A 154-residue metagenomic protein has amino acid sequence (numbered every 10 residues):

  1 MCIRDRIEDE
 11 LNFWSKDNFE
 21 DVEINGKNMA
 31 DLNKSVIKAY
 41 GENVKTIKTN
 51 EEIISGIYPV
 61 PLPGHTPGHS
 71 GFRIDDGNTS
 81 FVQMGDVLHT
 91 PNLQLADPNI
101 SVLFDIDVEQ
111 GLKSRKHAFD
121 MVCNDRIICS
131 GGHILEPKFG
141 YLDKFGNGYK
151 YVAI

Functional and structural regions predicted by a protein language model:
M1-I3: Short, small-residue-biased leader/transition segments that mark boundaries at the very start of proteins
R6-P61, Q110-R126: Metallo-beta-lactamase
S55-G56, D75-G77: Short strand-coil-strand connectors
I57-P63, F81-D86: Active-site-proximal beta-strand elements of phosphoester/diester hydrolases
L62-H69, S130-E136: Histidine-centered catalytic micro-motifs
S70-I74: Short beta-strand scaffold segments in enzyme catalytic cores
G77-I154: Cap/insert and terminal regions of metallo-dependent hydrolase folds
